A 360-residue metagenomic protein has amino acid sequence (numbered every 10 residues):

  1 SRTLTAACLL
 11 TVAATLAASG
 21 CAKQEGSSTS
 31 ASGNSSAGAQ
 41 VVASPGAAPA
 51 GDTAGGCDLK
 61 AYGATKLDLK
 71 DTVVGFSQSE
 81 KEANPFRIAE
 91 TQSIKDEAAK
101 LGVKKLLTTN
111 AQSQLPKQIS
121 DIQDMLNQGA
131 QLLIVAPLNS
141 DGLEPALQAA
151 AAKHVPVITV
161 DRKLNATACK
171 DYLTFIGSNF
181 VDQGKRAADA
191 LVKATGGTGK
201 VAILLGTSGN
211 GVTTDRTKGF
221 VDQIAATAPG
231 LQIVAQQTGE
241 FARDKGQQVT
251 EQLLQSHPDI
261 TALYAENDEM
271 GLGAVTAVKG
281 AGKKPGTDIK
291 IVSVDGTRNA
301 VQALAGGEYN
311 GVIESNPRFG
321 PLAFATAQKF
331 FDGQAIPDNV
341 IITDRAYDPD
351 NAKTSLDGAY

Functional and structural regions predicted by a protein language model:
S1-T11, L16, C21-Y360: A residue-level marker of the well-folded mature domains of exported/periplasmic proteins
